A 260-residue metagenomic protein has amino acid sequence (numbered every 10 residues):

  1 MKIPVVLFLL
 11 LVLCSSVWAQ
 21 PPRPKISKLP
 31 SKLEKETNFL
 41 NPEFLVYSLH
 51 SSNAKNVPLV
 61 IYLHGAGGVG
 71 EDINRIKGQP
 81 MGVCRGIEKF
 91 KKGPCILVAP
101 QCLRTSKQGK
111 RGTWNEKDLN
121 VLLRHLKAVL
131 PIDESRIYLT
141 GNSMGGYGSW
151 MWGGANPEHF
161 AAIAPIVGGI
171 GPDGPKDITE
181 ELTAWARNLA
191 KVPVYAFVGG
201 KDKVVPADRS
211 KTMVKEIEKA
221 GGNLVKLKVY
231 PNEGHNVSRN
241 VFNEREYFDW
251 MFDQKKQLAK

Functional and structural regions predicted by a protein language model:
P4-C14: Sec-dependent N-terminal signal peptides
V17-L59, C95, W152, E180 (+4 more regions): A domain-start/cap signature at the N-terminus of enzymes
H50-K55, S106-M144: Gly/Ser-rich "nucleophile elbow"/oxyanion-hole loop immediately N-terminal to the catalytic nucleophile in hydrolases
P58, C95, R136, A161 (+1 more regions): Alpha/beta-hydrolase fold active-site loops
L59, L63-N120: Active-site machinery of serine-nucleophile hydrolases
R124, A128-V129, S135-N188: Primarily recognizes the serine-hydrolase "nucleophile elbow" in alpha/beta-hydrolase and SGNH/GDSL folds
A162, V167-R245: The feature captures the conserved acid-bearing segment of alpha/beta-hydrolase catalytic domains
F242-K260: Catalytic active-site module of serine/aspartate enzymes centered on a nucleophile-bearing elbow/loop
